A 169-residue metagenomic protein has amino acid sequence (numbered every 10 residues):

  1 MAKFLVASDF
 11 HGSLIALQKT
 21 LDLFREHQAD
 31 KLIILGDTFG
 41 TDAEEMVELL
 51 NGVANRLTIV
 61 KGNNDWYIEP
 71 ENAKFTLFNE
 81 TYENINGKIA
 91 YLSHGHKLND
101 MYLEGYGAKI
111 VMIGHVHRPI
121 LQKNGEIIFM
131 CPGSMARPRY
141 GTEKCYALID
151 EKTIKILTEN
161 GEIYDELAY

Functional and structural regions predicted by a protein language model:
M1-A2, A168-Y169: Short, Lys/Arg-enriched, disordered terminal segments
A2-I85: Core catalytic region of metal-dependent phosphoesterases/phosphodiesterases, especially metallo-beta-lactamase-like
D42, E69, D150, D165-A168: Serine/threonine-rich low-complexity intrinsically disordered regions
I89-Y91, H96-E166: Conserved beta-sheet core of the metallophosphoesterase superfamily
